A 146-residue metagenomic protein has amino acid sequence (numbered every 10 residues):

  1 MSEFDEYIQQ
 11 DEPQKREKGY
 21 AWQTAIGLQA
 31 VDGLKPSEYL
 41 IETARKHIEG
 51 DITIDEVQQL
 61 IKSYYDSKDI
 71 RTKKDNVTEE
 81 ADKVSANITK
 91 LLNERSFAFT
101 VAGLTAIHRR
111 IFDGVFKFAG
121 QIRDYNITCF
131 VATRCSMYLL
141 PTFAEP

Functional and structural regions predicted by a protein language model:
M1-P146: FIC/Doc superfamily catalytic core
